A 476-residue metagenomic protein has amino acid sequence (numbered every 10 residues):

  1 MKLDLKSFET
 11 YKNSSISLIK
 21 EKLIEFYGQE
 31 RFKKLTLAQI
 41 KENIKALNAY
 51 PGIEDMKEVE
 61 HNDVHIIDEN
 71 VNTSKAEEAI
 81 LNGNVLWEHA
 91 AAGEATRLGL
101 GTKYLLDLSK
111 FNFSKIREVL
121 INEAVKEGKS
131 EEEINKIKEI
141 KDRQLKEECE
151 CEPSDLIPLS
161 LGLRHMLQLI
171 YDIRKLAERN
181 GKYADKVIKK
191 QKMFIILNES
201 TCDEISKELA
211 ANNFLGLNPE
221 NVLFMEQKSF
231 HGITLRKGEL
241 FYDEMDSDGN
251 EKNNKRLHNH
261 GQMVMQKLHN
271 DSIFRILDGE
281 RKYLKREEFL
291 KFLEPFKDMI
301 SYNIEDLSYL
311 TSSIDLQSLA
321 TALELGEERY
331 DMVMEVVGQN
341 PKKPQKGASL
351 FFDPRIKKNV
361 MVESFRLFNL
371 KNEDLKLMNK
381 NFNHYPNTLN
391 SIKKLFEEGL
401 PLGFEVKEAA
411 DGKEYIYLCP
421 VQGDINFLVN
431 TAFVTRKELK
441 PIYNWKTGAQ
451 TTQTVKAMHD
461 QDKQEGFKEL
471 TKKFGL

Functional and structural regions predicted by a protein language model:
M1-N70: Low-complexity, highly charged intrinsically disordered N-terminal segments that act as targeting/localization
M1-Y11, E30, N43, V59 (+7 more regions): Generic low-polarity alpha-helical segments
I19, L23, I40-N43, A76 (+5 more regions): Generic structural signal of hydrophobic/aromatic residues within well-ordered alpha-helices of folded domains
V64-L86, A92, L100-G423, F427 (+1 more regions): Domain-scale recognition of functional cores that engage charged ligands
R97: NAD(P)H-binding Rossmann-fold N-terminus in SDR/SDR-like oxidoreductases, specifically the glycine-rich beta1-alpha1
L395-L476: C-terminal catalytic/acceptor-binding lobe
